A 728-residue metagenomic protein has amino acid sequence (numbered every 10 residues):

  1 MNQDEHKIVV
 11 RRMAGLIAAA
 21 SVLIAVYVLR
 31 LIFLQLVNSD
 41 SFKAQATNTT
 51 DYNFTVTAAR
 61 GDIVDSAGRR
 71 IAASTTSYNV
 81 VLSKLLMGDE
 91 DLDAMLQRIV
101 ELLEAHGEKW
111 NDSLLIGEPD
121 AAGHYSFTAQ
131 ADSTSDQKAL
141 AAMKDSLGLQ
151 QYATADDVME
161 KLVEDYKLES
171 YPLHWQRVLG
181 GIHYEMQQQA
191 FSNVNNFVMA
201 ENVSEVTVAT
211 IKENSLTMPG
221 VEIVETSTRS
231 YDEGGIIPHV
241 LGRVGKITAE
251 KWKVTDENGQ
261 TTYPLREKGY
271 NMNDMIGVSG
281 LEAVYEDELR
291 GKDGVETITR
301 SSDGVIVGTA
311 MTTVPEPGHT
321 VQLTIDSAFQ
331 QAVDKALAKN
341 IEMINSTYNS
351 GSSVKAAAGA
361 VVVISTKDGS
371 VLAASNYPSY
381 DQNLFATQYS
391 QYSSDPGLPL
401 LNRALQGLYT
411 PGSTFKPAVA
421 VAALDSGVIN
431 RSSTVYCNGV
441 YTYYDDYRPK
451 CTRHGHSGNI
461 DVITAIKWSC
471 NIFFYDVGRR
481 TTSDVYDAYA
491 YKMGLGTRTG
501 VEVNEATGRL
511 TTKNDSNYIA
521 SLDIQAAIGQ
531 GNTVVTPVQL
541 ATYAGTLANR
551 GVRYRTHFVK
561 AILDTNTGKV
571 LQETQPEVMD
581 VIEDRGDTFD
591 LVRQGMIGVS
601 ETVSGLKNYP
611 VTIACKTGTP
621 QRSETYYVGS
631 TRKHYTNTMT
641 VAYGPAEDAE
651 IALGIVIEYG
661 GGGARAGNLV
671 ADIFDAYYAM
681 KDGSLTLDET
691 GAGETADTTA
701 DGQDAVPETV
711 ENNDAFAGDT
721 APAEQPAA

Functional and structural regions predicted by a protein language model:
M1-V314, S350, V354-A360, A705: Membrane-proximal periplasmic segments of bacterial cell-envelope enzymes, especially penicillin-binding proteins
A44-D62, S66-R69, A73, D688-A728: N-terminal, intrinsically disordered, polar/charged segments of Gram-positive cell-envelope systems that serve as
A72, Y78, T299-E316, I325 (+7 more regions): Beta-lactam-recognizing serine transpeptidase/beta-lactamase-like catalytic domain environment
D93-E101, A209, E213, P238-G242 (+17 more regions): Solvent-exposed, polar/charged alpha-helical surfaces in well-ordered, non-transmembrane soluble domains, broadly
W110-H124, T154, N349-K367, N504-T507 (+2 more regions): Acidic/histidine-enriched alpha-helical segments
E286, R290-D293, S301-G304, D334-E342 (+2 more regions): Amphipathic, well-packed alpha-helical segments that form the structural scaffold of globular domains
Q331-I364, S379: Beta-lactamase-like hydrolase cores
